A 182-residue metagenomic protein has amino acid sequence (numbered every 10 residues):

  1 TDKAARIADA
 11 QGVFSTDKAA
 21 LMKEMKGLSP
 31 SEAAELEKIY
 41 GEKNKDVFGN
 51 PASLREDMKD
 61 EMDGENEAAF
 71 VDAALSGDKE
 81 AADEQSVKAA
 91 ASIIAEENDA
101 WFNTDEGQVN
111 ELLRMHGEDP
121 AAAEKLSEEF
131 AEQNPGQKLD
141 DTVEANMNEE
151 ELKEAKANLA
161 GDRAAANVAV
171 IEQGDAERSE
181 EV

Functional and structural regions predicted by a protein language model:
T1-V182: Long, charge-enriched amphipathic alpha-helical scaffolds and associated charged IDRs in eukaryotic peripheral-membrane
